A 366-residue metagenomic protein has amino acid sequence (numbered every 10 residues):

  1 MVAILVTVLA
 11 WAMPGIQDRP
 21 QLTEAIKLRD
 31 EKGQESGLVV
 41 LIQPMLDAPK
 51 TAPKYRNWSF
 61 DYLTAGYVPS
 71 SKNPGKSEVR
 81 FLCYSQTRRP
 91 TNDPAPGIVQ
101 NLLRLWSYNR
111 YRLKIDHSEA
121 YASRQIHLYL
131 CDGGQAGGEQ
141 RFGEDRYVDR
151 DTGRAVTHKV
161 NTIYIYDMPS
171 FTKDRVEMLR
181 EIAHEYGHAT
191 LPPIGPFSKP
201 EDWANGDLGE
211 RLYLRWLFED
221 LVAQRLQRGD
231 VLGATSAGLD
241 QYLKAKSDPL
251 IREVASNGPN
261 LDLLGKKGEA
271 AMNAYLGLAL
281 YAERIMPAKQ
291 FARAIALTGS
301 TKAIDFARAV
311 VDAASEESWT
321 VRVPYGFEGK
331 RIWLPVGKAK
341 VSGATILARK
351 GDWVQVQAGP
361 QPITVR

Functional and structural regions predicted by a protein language model:
M1-A10: Bacterial N-terminal signal peptides
L9-Q17: Boundary at the C-terminal end of the N-terminal hydrophobic targeting segment
I16-D61, G66: Extreme N-terminal leader/anchor segments
I16-R19, R293-R366: Beta/coil-rich, acidic/histidine-enriched accessory regions frequently appended to metallopeptidases
Y67-I194: Juxtacatalytic substrate-recognition/specificity segment
R110-L128, P192-D202, D220-V231, Q290-A296: Surface-exposed patches in mature extracellular/periplasmic domains of secreted proteins
T162-A237: Zinc-dependent metallopeptidase catalytic helix centered on the HExxH motif and its immediate flanking segment
S236-S318: Active-site-proximal alpha-helical
